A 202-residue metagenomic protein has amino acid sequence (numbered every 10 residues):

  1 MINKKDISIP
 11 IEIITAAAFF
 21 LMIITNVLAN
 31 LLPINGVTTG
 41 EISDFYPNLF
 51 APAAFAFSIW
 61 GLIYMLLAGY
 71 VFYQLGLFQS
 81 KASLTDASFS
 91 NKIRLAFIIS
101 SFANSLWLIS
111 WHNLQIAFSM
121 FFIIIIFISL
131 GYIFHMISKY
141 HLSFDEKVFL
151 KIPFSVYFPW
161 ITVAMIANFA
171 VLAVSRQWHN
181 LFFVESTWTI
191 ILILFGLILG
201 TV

Functional and structural regions predicted by a protein language model:
I2-T15, W60: N-terminal membrane topogenic signal
A17-I24, K92-W107, F122-F134, L150-A170 (+1 more regions): Alpha-helical transmembrane segments of multi-pass integral membrane proteins
F19-G36: Alpha-helical transmembrane segments of multi-pass membrane proteins
I24-L28, F50, G76-S90, D145-F149 (+2 more regions): Short juxtamembrane and helix-loop transition motifs at transmembrane-helix boundaries in membrane proteins
I34-V37, S138-F149: A cytosolic-side transmembrane-helix exit/cap motif
D44-I59, V148-F154, W178-L192: Short aromatic-rich membrane-water interface segments that cap or initiate transmembrane helices in multi-pass membrane
A53-L77: Hydrophobic alpha-helical transmembrane segments in multi-pass integral membrane proteins
L106-F121, R176-F183, V202: Membrane-interface helix caps and helix-loop-helix hairpins in membrane proteins
